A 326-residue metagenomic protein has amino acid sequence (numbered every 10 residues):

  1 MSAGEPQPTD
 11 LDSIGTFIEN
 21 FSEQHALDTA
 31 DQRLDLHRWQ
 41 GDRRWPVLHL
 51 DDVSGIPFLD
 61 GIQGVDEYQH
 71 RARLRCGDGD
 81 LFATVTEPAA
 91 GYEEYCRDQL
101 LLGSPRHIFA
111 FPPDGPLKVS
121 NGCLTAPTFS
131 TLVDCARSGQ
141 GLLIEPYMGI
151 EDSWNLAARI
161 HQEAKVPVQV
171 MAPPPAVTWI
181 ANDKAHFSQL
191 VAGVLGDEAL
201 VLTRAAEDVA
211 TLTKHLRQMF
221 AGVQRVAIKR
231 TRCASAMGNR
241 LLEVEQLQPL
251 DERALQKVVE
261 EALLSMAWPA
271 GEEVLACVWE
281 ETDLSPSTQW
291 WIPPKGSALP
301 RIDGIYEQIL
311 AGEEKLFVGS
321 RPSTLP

Functional and structural regions predicted by a protein language model:
M1-L36: Intrinsically disordered, low-structural-confidence terminal and linker regions
R43-D60: Nucleotide-activated donor-dependent transferases that construct or modify glycoconjugates
G61-D78, F82-T84: Histidine-anchored nucleotide/phosphate-binding helix
E67-R71, V85-K214, C233-A234: Conserved N-proximal alpha/beta basic substrate-recognition cap immediately N-terminal to, or forming the N-lobe
L156-R159, M237-L242, T288-Q289, E314-V318: Short acidic, glycine/serine/threonine-rich loops at helix termini
E163, P174-E273, R321-P326: Active-site nucleotide/adenylate-binding loops and adjacent lid/helix of ATP-dependent enzymes
A221-A227, E252-E314: Phosphate-binding site of ATP-dependent enzymes
Q289, I305, G319-R321, P326: Structured mid-domain segments that build the active-site/substrate or prosthetic-cofactor binding neighborhood
